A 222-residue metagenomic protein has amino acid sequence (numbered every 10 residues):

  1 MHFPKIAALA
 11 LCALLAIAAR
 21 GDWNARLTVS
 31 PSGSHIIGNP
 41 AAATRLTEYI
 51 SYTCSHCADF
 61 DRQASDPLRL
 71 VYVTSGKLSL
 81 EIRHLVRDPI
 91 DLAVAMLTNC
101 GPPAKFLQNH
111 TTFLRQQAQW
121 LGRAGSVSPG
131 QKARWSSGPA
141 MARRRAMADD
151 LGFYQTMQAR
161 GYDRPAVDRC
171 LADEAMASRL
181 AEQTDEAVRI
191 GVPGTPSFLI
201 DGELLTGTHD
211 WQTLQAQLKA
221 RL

Functional and structural regions predicted by a protein language model:
H2-L92, R115, G125, T184 (+2 more regions): Extracytoplasmic thiol/disulfide redox context detector
A43, G194-T195: A structure-centric signal for secondary-structure junctions around beta-strands
I50, I200-D201: A cytosolic small-molecule/anion-sensing beta-strand core signal
V86-G194, D201-E203, T208-Q212, K219-L222: Cysteine-centric redox/oxidoreductase cores and disulfide-bonded domains
